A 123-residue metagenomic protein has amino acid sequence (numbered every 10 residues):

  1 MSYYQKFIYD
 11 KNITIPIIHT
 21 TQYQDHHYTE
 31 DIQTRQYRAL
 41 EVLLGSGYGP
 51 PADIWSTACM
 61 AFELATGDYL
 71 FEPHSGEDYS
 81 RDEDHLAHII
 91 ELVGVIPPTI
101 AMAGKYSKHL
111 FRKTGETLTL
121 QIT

Functional and structural regions predicted by a protein language model:
M1-T123: Intrinsically disordered, low-complexity regulatory segments of kinases
